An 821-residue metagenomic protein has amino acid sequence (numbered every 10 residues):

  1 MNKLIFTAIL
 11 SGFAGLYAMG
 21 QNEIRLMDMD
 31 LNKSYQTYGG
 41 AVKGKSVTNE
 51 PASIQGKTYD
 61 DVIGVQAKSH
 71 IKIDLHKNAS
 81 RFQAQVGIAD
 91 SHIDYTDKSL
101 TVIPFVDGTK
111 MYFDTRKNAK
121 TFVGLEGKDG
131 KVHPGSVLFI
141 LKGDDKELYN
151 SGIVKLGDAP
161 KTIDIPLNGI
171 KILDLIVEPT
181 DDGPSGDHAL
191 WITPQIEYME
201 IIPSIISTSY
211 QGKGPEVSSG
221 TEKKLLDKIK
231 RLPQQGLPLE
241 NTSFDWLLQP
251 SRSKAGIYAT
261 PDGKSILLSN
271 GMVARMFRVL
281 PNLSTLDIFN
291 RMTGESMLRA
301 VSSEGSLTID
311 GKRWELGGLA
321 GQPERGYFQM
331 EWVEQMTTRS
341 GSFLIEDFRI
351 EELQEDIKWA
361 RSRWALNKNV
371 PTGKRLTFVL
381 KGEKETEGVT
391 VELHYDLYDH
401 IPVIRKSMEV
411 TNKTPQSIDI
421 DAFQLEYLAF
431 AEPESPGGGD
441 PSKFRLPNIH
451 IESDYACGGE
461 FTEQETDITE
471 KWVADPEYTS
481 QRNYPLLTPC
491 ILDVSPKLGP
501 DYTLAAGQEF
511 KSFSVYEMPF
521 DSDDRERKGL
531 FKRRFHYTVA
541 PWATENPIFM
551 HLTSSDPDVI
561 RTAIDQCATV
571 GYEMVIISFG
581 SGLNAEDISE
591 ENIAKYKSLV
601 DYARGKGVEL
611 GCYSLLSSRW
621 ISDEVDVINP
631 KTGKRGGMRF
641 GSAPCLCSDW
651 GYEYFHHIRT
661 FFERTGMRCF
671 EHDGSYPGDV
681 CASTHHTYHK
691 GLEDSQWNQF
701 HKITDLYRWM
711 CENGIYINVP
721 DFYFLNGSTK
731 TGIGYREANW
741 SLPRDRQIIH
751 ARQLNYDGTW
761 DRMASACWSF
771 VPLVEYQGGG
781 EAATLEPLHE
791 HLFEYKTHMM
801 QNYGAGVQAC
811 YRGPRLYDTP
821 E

Functional and structural regions predicted by a protein language model:
Q21-E216: Gly-Asp-aromatic-enriched flexible segments
G214-A259, K264-L268, S284-P489, P496-P500: Polysaccharide-binding surfaces and accessory modules of carbohydrate-active proteins
L268-R275, N282, I288-F289, T293 (+2 more regions): Active-site-proximal substrate-binding groove within the catalytic cores of carbohydrate-active enzymes
G317, P323-S362, M518-R534, K595-R639 (+4 more regions): Glycine-rich, aromatic-flanked loop segments that form ligand/cofactor-binding clefts across common enzyme folds
Y502-F520: Short Pro-Gly-centered flexible turn/kink motifs
K511-F513, D524-S581: An acidic-aromatic substrate-binding cleft motif
N546-P557, S578-I593, G636-F655, G666-R668 (+1 more regions): The substrate-binding groove and active-site-proximal loops of carbohydrate-active enzymes, especially glycoside
D556, I593-D601, G605, E609-M667 (+3 more regions): Active-site-adjacent "subsite" loops/lids of carbohydrate-active enzymes
